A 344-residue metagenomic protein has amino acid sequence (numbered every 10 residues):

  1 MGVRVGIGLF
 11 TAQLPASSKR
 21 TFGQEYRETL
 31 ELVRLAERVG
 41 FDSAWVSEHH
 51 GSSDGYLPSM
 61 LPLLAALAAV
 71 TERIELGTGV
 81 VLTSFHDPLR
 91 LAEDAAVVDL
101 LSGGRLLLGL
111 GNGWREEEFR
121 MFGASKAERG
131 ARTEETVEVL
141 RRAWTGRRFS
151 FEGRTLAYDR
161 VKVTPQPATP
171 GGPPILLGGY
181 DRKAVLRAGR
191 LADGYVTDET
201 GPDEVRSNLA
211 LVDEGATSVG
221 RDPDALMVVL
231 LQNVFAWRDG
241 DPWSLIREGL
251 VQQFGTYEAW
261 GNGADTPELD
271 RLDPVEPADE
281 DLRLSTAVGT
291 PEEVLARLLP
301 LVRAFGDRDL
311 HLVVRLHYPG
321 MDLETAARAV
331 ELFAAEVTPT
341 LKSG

Functional and structural regions predicted by a protein language model:
M1-L76, P173, P274-V275: N-terminal beta1-alpha1-beta2 module of alpha/beta enzyme domains
G2-V3, R20, D87-G194, D198 (+1 more regions): Internal, glycine-rich beta/alpha segment that forms the wall or movable "lid" of small-molecule/cofactor binding
V5-L9, A44-V46, L76-T78, L106-L110 (+4 more regions): Hydrophobic faces of well-ordered beta-strands that scaffold small-molecule active sites in alpha/beta enzyme cores
L9, R38, A127-V163, D203-H311 (+1 more regions): An alpha-helical appendage that flanks or caps ligand/catalytic pockets
Q13-Y26, V81-L89, T169-Y180, F235 (+1 more regions): Active-site mouth loops of central-metabolism enzymes
G23-L35, D94, G179-R187, E293-L301: Short, acidic/polar
A36, G40, E48, L67 (+11 more regions): Conserved, mostly hydrophobic/aromatic
D54-T78, R132-T136, A143, F333-K342: Alpha-helix-loop-beta-strand connector modules within alpha/beta enzyme cores
